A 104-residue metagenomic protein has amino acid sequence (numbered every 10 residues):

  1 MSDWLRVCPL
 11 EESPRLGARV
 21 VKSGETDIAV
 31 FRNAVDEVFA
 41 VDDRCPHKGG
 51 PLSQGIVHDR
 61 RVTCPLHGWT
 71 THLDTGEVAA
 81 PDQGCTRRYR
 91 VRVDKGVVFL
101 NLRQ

Functional and structural regions predicted by a protein language model:
M1-C8, L66-E77: Short, basic/low-complexity N-terminal boundary segments at the transition from targeting/disordered tails
M1-D59, C85-Q104: N-terminal pre-ligand scaffold of iron-sulfur
C45, C64-H67: Short cysteine clusters
P51-H58, W69-A80: Iron-sulfur (Fe-S) cluster-binding segments and ferredoxin-like electron-carrier domains, especially [2Fe-2S]
V62, P81-Q83: Short loop/turn motifs at secondary-structure junctions and domain boundaries
